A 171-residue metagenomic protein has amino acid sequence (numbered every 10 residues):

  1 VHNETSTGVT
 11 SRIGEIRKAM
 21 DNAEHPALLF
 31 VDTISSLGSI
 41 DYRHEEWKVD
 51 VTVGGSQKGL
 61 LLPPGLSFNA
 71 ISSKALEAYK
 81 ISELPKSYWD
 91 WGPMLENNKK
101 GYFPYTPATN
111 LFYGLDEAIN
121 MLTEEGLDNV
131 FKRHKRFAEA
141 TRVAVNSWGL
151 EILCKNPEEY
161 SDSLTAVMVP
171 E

Functional and structural regions predicted by a protein language model:
V1-S36, V51: Active-site phosphate-binding strand-loop segment of PLP-dependent enzymes
T5-T10, L37-D41, E46, L60-P63 (+1 more regions): Short, well-ordered, mixed-charge alpha-helical segments that flank or form enzyme active sites
A23-P26, W47-V49, P63-L66: Short coil/turn connectors at secondary-structure junctions
L29-T33, T52-G55, L62, C154: General beta-strand structural signal in soluble alpha/beta enzymes
E45-Q57: Conserved active-site segment immediately N-terminal to the catalytic lysine that forms the internal aldimine
Q57-V143, S147: Active-site C-terminal subdomain of aminotransferase-like
I152-E171: Conserved PLP-binding catalytic core of the aspartate aminotransferase-like
